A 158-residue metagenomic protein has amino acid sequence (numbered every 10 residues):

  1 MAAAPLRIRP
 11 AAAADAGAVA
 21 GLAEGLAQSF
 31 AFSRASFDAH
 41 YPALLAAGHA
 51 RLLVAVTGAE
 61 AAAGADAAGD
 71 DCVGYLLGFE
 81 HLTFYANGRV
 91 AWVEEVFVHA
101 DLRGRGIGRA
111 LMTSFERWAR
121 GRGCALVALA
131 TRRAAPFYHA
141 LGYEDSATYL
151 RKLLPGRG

Functional and structural regions predicted by a protein language model:
L6-V19: A short beta-loop-alpha structural element at the N-terminal edge of CoA-dependent acyl/N-acetyltransferase catalytic
A16, A20-A43: Conserved GNAT-fold acetyl-CoA-binding loop/helix
P42-V54, W92: A short helix-loop-beta-strand connector motif used in the catalytic cores of GNAT acetyltransferases and, in some
V54, D71-E80, W92, F97: Conserved beta-strand in the GNAT
T57-D71: Intrinsically disordered, low-complexity terminal tails and inter-domain linkers enriched for S/T/G/P/D/E
L102, G106-S114: Conserved acetyl-CoA pyrophosphate-binding loop and the N-cap/start of the following alpha-helix in GNAT-like
R109, G121, T131-K152: Conserved active-site alpha-helix within GNAT-family acetyltransferase domains
